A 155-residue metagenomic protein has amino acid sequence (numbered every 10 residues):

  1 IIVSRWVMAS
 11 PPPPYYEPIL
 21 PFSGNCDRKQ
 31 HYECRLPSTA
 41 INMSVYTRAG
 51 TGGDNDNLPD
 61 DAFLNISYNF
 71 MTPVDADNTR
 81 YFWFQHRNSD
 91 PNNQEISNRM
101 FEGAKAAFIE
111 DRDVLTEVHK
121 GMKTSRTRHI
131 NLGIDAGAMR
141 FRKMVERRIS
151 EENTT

Functional and structural regions predicted by a protein language model:
I1-T155: C-terminal catalytic domain of Rieske-type non-heme iron oxygenases
